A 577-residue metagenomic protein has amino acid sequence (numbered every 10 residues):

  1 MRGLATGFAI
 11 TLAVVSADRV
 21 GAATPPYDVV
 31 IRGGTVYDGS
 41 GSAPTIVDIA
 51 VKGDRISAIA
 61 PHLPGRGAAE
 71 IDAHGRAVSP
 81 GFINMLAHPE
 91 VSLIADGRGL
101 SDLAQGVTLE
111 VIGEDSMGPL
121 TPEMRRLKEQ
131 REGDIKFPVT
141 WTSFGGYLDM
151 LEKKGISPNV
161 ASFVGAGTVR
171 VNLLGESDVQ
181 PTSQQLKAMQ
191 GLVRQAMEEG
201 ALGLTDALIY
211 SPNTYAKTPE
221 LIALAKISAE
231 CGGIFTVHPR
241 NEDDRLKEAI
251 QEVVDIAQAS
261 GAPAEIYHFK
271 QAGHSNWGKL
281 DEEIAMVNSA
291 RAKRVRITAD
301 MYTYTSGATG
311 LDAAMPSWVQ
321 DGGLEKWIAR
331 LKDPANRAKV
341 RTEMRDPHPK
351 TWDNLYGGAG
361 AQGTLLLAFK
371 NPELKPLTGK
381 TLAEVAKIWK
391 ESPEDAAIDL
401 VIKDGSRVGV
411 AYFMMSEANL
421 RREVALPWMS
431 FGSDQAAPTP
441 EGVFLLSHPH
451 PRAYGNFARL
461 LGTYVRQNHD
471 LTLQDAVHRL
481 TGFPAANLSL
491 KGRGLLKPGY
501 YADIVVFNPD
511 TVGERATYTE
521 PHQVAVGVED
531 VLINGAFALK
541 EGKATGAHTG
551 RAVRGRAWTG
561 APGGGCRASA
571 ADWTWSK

Functional and structural regions predicted by a protein language model:
G3-D18: Bacterial N-terminal signal peptides
A23-Y27, V36-G81, D96, E514: Histidine-rich, glycine-flanked metal-binding segment
G34, D333, R422-W428, D434 (+1 more regions): C-terminal cap of metal-dependent C-N hydrolases
G34, I49, D54, G75 (+13 more regions): Divalent metal-coordination and catalytic microenvironments
V36-D48, R407-M415, N419-L420, N468-H478 (+1 more regions): Acidic, glycine-enriched loop/beta-strand segments at the rims of small-molecule binding/catalytic pockets
A73-V78, F82-I83, A87, L93-G203 (+2 more regions): Divalent-metal coordination cores built from histidine and acidic residues
L148-L151, I156-N159, F163-S183, K187-Y210 (+5 more regions): Active-site neighborhoods of metal-dependent hydrolases
Q195-V253: Divalent metal-binding pocket/active-site signature
